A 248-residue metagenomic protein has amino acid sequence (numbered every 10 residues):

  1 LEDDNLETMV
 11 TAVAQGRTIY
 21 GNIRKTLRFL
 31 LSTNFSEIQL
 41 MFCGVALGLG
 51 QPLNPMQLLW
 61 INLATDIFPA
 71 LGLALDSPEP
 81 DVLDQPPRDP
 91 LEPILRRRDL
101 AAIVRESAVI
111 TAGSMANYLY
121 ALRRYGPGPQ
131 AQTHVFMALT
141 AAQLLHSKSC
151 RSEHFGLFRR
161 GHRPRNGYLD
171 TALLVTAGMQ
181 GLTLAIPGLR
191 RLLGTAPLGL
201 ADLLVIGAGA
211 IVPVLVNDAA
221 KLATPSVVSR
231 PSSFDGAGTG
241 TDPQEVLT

Functional and structural regions predicted by a protein language model:
L1-L157: Membrane-embedded transport module
A141-T248: C-terminal transmembrane module of polytopic membrane proteins
